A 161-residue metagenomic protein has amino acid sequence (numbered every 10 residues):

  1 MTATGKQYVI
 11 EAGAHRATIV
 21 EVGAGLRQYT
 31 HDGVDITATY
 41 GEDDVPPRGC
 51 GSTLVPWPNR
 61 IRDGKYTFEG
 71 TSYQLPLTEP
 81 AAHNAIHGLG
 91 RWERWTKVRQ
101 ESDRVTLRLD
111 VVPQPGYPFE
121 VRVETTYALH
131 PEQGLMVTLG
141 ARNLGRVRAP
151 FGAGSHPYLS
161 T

Functional and structural regions predicted by a protein language model:
M1-T138, L144-T161: Surface-exposed acidic/polar loop and edge beta-strand patches at domain peripheries
